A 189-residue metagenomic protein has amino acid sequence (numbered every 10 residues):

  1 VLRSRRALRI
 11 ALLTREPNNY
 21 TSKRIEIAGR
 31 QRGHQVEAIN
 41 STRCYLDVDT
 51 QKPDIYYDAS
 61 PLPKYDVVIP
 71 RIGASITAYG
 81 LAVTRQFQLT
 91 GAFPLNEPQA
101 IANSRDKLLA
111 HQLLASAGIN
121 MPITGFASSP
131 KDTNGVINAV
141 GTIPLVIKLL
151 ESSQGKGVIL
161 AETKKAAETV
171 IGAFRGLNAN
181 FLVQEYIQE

Functional and structural regions predicted by a protein language model:
V1-L95, A100, L109: ATP-binding N-terminal substructure of ATP-dependent carboxylate-amine bond-forming enzymes
R5, L160-E189: Phosphate-binding site of ATP-dependent enzymes
R5, S60-L62, N138-V140, L150-S153 (+2 more regions): Solvent-exposed alpha-helices and their adjacent loops that cap or buttress functional pockets in soluble metabolic
A11-L13, I69-P70, N96, P122-T124 (+2 more regions): Short catalytic-loop micro-motif centered on adjacent basic/acidic residues
T14, F126-S128, K148-E151, E162-T163 (+1 more regions): Short, structured patches in soluble enzyme cores that scaffold and shape functional sites
E16-N19, A74-I76, A127-K131, I187-E189: Short beta->alpha connector loops
R30, H34-S41, T84-K156: A conserved helix-loop-beta module that forms one wall/lid of the active-site cleft in ATP-utilizing catalytic domains
P53-D58, H111-A115, V140-T142, T163-A166: Short, hinge-like loop/turn segments at secondary-structure boundaries
